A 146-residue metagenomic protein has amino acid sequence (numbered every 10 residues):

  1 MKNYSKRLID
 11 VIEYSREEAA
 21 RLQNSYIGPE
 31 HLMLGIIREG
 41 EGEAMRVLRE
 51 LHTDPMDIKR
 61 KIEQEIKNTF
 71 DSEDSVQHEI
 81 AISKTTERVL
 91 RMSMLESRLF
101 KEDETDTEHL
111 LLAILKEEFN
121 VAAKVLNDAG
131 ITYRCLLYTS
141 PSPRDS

Functional and structural regions predicted by a protein language model:
M1-S140, R144: Histone-fold recognition with a strong bias for associated Lys/Arg-rich disordered tails
